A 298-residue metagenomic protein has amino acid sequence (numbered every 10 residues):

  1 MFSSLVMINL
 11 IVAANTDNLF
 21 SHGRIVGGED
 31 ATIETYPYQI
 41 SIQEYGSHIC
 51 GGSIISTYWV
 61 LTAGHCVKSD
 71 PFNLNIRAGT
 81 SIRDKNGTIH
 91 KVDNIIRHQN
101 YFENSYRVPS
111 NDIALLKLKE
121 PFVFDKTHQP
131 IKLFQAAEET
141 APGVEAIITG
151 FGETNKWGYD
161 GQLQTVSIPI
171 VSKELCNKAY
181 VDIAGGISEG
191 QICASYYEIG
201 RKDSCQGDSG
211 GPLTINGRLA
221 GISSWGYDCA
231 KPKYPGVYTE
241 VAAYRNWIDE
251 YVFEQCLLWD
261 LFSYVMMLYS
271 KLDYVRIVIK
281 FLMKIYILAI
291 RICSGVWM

Functional and structural regions predicted by a protein language model:
F2-M298: Extracellular "complement/coagulation-type" protease architecture
